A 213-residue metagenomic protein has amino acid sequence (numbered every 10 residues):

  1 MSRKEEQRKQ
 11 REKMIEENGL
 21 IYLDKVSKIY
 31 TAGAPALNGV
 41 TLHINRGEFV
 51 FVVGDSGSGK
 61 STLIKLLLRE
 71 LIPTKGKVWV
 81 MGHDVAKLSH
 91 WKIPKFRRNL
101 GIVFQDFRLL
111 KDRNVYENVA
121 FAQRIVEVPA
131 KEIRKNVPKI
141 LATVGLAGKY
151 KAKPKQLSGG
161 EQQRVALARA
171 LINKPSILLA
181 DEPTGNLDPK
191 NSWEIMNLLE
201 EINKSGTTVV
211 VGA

Functional and structural regions predicted by a protein language model:
L68: Helix-to-loop junction immediately C-terminal to a conserved catalytic motif
G76-D84, F96: Conserved ABC transporter NBD signature motif
R113-A120: Short coil-to-helix segment of the ABC ATPase nucleotide-binding domain corresponding to the Q-loop/switch region
K153-L157, E161-Q163: Conserved ABC ATPase signature
L167: Hydrophobic anchor residue at the start of the ABC signature
K174: Conserved catalytic motifs of ABC-family nucleotide-binding domains
L178-D181: Catalytic Walker B motif of ABC-type/P-loop ATPase nucleotide-binding domains
